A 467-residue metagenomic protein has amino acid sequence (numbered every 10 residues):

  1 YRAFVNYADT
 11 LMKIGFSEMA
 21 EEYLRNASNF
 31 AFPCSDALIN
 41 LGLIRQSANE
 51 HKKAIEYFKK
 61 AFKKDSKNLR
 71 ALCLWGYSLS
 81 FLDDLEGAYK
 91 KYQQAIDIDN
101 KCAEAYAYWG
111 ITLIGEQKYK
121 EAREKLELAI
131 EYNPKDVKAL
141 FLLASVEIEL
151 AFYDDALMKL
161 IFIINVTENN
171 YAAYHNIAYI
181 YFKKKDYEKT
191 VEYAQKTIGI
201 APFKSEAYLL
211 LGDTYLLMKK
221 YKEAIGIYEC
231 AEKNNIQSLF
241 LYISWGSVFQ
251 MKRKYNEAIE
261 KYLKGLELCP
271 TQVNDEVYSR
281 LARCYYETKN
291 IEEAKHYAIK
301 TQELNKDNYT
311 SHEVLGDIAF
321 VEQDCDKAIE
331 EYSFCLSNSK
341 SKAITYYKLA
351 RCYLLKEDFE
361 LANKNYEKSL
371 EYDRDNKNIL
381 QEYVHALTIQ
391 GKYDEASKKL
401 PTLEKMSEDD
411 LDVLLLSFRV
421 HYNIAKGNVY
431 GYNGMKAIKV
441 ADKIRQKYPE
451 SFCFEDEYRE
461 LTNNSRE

Functional and structural regions predicted by a protein language model:
R2, D36, R70, E104 (+11 more regions): Start-of-helix register in tetratricopeptide repeats
K13, S47, F81-L82, G115-E116 (+10 more regions): Register position in tetratricopeptide repeats
S17, H51, L85, Y119 (+10 more regions): TPR-repeat structural position
F30, K64, I98, Y132 (+9 more regions): Structural marker of alpha-solenoid helical repeat scaffolds
